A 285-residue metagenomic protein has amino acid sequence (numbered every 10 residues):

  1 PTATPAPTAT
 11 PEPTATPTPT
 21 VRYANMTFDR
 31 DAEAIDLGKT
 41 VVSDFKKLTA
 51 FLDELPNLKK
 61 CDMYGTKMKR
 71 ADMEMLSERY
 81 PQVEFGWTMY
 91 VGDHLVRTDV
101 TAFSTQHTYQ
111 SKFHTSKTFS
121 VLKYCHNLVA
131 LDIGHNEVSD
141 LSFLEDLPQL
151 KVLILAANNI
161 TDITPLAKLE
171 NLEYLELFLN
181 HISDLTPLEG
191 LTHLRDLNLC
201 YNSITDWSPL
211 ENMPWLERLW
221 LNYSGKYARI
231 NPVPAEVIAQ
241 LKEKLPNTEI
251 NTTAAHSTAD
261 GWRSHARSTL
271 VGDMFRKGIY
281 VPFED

Functional and structural regions predicted by a protein language model:
P1-T20: Ser/Thr-rich, Proline-interspersed low-complexity disordered segments
P17-S139, Q149-T161, P165-S183, P187 (+4 more regions): Concave beta-strand-loop units of leucine-rich repeat
